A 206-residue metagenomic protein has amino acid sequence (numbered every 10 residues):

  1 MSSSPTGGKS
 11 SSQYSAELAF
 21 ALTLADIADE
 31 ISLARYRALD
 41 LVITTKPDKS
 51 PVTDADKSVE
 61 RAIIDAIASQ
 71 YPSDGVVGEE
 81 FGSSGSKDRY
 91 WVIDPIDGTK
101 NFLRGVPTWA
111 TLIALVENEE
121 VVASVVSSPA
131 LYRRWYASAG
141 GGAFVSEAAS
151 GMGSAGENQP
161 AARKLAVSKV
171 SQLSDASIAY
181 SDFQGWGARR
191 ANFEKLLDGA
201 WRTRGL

Functional and structural regions predicted by a protein language model:
M1-I96: N-terminal subdomain of lithium-sensitive/metallo-dependent phosphomonoesterases centered on the IMPase/IPPase/PAP
S32, D56, I67, T99 (+3 more regions): Residue-level signal for inorganic ion chemistry
A38-L39, W109, A137-G142: A short, compositionally biased
T44, S84-G85, R104, N118 (+1 more regions): Solvent-exposed alpha-helices and their adjacent loops that cap or buttress functional pockets in soluble metabolic
R89-L131: Glycine-rich active-site/cofactor-binding loop and its immediate structural neighborhood
A114-L206: Acidic beta-strand-loop-alpha-helix segment within the catalytic core of divalent metal-dependent phosphate-processing
